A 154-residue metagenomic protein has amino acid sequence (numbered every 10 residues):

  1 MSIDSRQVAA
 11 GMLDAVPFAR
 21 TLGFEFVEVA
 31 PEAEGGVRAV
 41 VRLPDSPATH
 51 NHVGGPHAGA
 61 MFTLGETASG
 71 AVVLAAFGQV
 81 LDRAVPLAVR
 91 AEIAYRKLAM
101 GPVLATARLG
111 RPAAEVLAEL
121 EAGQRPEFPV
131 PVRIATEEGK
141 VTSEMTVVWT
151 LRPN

Functional and structural regions predicted by a protein language model:
M1-R42, A48, D82: Non-catalytic linker/capping segments at the edges of enzyme domains
R20-F26, V89-Y95, E115-L117: Short structured motifs
R20-L22, V37-A39, L87-A91, G101-V103 (+1 more regions): A generic structural signal for short beta-strands and their flanking turns/coil linkers
E25, E92-A94, T106-R108, R133 (+1 more regions): Residues located in well-ordered beta-strands
V29-V37, R96-V103, A135-K140: A short, structured loop/turn motif at beta-sheet edges
P44-A71, L81-D82: Hot-dog-fold acyl-thioester-processing enzymes
V72-R111: Hydrophobic beta-strand-centered segment that forms part of the acyl-chain substrate-binding groove
A99-M100, G110-N154: HotDog/MaoC-like acyl-thioester-processing domains
